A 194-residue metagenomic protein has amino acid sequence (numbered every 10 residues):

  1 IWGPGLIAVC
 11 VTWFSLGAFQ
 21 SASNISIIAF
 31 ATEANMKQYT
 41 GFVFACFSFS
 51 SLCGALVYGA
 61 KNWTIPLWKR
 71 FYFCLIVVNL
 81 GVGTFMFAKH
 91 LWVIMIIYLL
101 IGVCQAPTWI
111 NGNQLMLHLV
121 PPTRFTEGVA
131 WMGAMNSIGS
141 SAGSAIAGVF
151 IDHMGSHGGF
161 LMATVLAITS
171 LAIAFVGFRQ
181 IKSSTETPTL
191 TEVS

Functional and structural regions predicted by a protein language model:
W2-F44: Helix-loop boundary and gating motifs at the non-cytosolic
I27, P107-V120: Intracellular juxtamembrane helix-capping segments at the cytosolic ends of symmetry-related transmembrane helices
C53-L67, I151: Helix-to-loop junctions at the C-terminal end of transmembrane segments in multipass secondary transporters
K69-G83, T164: Structural signature of the two symmetry-related core transmembrane helices
M86-I97: Helix-loop junctions at membrane interfaces in 12-TM secondary transporters
R124-H153: A late C-terminal transmembrane helix in Major Facilitator Superfamily
V149-A167: A membrane-interface helix-boundary motif in multi-pass transporters
T164-S194: Multi-pass alpha-helical transporter architecture, strongest for 12-TM Major Facilitator/SLC carriers used
